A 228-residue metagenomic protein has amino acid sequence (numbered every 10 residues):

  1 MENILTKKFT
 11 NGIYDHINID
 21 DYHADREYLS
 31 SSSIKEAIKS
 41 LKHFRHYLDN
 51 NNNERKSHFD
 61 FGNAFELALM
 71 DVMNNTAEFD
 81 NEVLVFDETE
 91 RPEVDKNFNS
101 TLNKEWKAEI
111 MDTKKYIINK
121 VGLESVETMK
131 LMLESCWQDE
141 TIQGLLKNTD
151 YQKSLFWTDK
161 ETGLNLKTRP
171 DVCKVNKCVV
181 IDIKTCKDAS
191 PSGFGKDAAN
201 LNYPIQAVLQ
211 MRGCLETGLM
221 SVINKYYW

Functional and structural regions predicted by a protein language model:
M1-K167: Metal-dependent nuclease catalytic cores that hydrolyze phosphodiester bonds in DNA/RNA, characterized by
K147, K153-W228: Mg2+/Mn2+-dependent nuclease catalytic core
